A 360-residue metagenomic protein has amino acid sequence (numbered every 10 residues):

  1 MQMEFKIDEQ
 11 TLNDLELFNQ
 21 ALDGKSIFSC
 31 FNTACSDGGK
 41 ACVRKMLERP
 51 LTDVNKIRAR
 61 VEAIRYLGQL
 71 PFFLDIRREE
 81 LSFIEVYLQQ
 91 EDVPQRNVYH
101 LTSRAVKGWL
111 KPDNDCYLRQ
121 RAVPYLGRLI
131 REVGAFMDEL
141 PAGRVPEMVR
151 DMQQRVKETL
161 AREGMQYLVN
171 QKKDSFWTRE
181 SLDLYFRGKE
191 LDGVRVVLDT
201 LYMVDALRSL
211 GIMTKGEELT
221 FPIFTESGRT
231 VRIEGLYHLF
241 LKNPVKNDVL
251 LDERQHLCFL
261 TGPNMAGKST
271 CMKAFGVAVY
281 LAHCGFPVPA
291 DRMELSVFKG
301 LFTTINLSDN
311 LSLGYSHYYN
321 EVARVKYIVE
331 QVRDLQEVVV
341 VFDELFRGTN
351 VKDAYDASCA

Functional and structural regions predicted by a protein language model:
M1-Y167, G193, V197-A206, L236: Conserved amphipathic alpha-helical "coupling/scaffold" segments that transmit conformational changes between domains
G24, G38-V43, R179-L182, R254-L257 (+2 more regions): Short acidic (Asp/Glu) and glycine-rich catalytic loops that position anionic groups and cofactors
I27-N32, V43-M46, L182-K189, G262 (+1 more regions): Short hinge/gating elements
T33, E48-T52, E132, E139 (+6 more regions): Short, well-ordered loop/turn and helix-capping segments at boundaries between secondary-structure elements and domains
V93-R104, E147-F176, L198-F259, P263: Amphipathic heptad-repeat alpha-helical coiled-coil/stalk segments that mediate oligomerization, filament/stalk
A105, P112-D115, R119, F176 (+3 more regions): Amphipathic alpha-helical coiled-coil segments and their boundaries
R187-L191, R195-L198, S312, Y319 (+1 more regions): Short amphipathic alpha-helical segments with heptad-repeat character
E217-A360: ATPase nucleotide-binding head domains, primarily ABC-like/P-loop NTPase cores
